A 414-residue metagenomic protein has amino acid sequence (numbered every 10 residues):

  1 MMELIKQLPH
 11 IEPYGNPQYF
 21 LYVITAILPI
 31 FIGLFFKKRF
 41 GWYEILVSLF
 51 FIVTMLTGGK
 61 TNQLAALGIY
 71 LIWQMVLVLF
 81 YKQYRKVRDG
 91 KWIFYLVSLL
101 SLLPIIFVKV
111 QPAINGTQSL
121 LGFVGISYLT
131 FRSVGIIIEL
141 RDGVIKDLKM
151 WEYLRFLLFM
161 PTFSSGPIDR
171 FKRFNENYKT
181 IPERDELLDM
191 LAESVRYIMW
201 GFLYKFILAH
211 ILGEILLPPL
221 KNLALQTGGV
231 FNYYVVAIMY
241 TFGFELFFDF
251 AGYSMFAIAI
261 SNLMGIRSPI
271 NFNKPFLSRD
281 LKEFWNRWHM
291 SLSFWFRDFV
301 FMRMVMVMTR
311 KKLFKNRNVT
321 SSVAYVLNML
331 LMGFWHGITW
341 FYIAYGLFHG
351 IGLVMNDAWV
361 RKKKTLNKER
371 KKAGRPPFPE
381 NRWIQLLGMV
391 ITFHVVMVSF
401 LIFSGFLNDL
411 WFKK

Functional and structural regions predicted by a protein language model:
M2-K414: Membrane-embedded transmembrane alpha-helical bundles that form the catalytic cores of multi-pass lipid-modifying
